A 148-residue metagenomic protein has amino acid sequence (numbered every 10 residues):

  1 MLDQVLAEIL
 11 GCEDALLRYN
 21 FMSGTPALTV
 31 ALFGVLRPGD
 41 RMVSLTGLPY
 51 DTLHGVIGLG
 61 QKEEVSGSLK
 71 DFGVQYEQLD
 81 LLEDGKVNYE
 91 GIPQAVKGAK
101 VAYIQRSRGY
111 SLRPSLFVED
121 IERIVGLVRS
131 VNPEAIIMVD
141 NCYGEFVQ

Functional and structural regions predicted by a protein language model:
M1: A glycine-/small-polar-enriched, mobile loop at the entrance of the PLP active site in fold-type I
A15, M22-Q148: Conserved PLP-enzyme active-site core in the AAT-like
